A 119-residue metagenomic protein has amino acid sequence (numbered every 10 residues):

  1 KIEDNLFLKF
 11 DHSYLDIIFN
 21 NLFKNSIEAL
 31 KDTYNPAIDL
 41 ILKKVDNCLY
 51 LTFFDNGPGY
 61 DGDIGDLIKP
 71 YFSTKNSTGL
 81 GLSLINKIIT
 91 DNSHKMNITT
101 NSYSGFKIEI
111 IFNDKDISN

Functional and structural regions predicted by a protein language model:
K1-F7: Conserved catalytic submotifs in the C-terminal HATPase_c
L15-D16: A residue-level detector for a conserved hydrophobic packing site within the catalytic ATP-binding domain
N20-N25: Conserved polar catalytic motif of the HATPase_c/GHKL fold
N35-N47: Short beta-strand/loop element within the Bergerat-fold HATPase_c
D55: Acidic ATP/Mg2+-coordinating residue in the GHKL
Y60-Y71: Short conserved segment of the HATPase_c
I85, I89-T90: Detector for a conserved hydrophobic position within an alpha-helical segment of the HATPase_c
S93-T100: Glycine-rich ATP-binding loops of the HATPase_c
